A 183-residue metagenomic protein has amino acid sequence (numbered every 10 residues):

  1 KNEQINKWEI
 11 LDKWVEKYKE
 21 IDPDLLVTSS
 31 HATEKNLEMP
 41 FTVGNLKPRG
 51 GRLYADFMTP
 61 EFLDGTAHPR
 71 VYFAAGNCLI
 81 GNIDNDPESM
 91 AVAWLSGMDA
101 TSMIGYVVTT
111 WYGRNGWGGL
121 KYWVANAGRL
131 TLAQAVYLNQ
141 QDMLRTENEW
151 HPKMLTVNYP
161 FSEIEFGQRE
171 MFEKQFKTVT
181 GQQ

Functional and structural regions predicted by a protein language model:
K1-E88: Catalytic-core segments of thiol-dependent peptidases
V71, A75-Q183: Active-site-proximal C-terminal subdomain of hydrolase catalytic domains
